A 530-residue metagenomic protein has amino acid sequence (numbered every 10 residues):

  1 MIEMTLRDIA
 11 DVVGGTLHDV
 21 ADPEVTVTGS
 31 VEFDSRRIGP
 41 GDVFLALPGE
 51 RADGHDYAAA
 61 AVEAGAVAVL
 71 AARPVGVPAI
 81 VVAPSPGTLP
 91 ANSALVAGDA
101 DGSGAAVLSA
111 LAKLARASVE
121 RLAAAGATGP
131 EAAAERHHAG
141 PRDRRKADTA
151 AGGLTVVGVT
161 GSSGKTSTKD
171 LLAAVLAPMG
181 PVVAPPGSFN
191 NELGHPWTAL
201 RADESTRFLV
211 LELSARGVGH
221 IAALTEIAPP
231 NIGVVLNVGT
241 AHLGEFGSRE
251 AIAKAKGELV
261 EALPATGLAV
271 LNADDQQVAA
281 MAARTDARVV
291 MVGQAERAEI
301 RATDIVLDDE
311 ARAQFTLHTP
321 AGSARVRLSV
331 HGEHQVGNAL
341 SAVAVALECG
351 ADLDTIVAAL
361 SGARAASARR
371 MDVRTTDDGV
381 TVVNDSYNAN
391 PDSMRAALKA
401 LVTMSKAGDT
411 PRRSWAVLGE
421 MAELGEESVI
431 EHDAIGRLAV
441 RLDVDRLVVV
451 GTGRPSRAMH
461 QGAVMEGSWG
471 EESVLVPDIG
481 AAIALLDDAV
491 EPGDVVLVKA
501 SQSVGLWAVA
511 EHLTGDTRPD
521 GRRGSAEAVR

Functional and structural regions predicted by a protein language model:
M1-H18, R37-V43, A52-A59, A64 (+11 more regions): ATP-dependent carboxylate-amine ligase
I9, D42, A61, L114 (+14 more regions): Residue-level signal for inorganic ion chemistry
V31, G65-A72, L268-N272, R288-V292 (+1 more regions): Short, hydrophobic beta-strand segments that form beta-sheet elements in well-ordered domains
H55, A59-A106: Charged, amphipathic alpha-helical linker segments immediately N-terminal to NTP-binding catalytic cores
R73-V75, P84-S85, G187-S188, V238-T240 (+7 more regions): Short, ordered loop/turn segments at secondary-structure junctions
S103-A273, A279-T285, H512, T517-R530: Phosphate-binding loop of NTP-binding sites
T168-A173, V306-A324, R369-V373: Acidic-glycine-rich active-site phosphate/pyrophosphate-binding loop
G180-G187, G293, G470-V474: Conserved RecA-like helicase motor-core motifs
